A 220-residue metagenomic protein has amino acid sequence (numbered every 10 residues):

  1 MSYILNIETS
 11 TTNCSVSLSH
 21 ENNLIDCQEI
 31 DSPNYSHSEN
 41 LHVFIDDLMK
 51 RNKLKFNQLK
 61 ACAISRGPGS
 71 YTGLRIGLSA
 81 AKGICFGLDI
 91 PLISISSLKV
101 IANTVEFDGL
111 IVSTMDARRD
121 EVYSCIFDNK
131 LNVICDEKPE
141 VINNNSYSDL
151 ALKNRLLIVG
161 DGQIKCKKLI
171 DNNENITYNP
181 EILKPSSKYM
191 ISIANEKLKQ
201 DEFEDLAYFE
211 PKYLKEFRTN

Functional and structural regions predicted by a protein language model:
M1-R66, E140, K184: N-terminal beta-alpha supersecondary unit
S17, Y123-F127, K212: Conserved hydrophobic/aromatic positions in well-ordered beta-strands
N23, P33, P91-K184, T219: Surface "functional belts" at beta-alpha junctions
S32-N40, Y71, R75, S79 (+2 more regions): Residues at secondary-structure transition points
N52-N57, L150-N154, L198: Glycine-rich phosphate-binding loop signature in dinucleotide/nucleotide-binding domains
A61-L92, S97: DPxDG-like acidic metal-binding loop motif
Y178-N220: Acyltransferase
